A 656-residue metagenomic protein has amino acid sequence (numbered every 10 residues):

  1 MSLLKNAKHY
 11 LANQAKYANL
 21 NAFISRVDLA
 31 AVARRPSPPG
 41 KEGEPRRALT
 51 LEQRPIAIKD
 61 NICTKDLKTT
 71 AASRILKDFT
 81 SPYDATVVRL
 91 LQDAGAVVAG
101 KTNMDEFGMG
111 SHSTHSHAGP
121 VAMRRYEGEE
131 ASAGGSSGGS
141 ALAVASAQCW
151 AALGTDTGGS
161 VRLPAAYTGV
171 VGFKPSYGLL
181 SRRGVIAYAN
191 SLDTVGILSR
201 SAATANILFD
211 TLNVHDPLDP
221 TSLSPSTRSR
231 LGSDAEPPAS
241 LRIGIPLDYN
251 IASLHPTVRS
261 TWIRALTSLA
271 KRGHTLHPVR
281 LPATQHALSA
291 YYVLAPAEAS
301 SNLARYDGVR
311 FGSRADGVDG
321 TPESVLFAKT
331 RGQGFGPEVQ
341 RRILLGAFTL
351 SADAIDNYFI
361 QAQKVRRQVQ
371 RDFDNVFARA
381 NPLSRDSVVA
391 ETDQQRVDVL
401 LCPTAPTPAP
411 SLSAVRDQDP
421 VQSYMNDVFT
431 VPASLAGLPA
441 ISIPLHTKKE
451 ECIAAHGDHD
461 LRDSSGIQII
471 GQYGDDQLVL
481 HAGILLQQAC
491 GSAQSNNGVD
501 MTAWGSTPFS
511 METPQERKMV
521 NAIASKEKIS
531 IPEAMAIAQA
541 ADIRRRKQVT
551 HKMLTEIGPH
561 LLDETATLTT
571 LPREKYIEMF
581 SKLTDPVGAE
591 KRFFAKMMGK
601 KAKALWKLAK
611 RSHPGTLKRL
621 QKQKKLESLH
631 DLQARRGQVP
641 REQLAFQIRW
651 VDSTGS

Functional and structural regions predicted by a protein language model:
M1-T80, A85, M104-G110, S224 (+5 more regions): Short, well-ordered alpha-helical
A7, K16, R89, S146 (+7 more regions): Structural helix-boundary/capping segments
L51-L192, P246-D248, A297, Q394-Q395 (+1 more regions): Short glycine/serine-rich loop/turn segments
Y83-D84, L254-T261, M425: Conserved alpha-helical elements of sugar-nucleotide-dependent glycosyltransferases
A99, T275-P282, I441: General small-molecule cofactor/ligand-binding pocket signal
T267-A270, A283, N497-M519, S530-I531 (+5 more regions): Topogenic and prosegment regions of secretory-pathway hydrolases and membrane enzymes
A283-T284, R305-L435: Serine-dependent amide/ester hydrolase catalytic core
M535-D652: Intrinsically disordered, Lys/Arg-rich low-complexity segments
